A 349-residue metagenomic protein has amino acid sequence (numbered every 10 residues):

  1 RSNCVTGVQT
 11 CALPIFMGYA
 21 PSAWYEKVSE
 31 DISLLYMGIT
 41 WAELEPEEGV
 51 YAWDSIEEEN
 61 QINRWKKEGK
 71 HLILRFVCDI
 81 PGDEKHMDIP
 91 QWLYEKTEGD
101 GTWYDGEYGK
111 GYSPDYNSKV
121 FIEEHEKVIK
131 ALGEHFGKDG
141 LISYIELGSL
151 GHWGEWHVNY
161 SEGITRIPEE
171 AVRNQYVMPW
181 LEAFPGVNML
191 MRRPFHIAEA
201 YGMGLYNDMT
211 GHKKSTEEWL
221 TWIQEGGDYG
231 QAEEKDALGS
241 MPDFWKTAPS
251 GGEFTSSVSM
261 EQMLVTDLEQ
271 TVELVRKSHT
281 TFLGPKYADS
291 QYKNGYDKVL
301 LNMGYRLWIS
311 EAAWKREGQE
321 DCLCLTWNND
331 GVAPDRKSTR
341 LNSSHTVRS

Functional and structural regions predicted by a protein language model:
R1-C11, L341-R348: Single conserved hydrophobic/aromatic residue that forms the stacking wall/gate of nucleotide- or nucleobase-binding
C4, S278-S310: A recurrent domain-boundary module in secreted/ectodomain proteins
A12-V120, G239-Y292: N-terminal substrate-binding region of glycoside hydrolase catalytic domains
A12-W24, S33-Y36, K66, Y144-G154 (+1 more regions): Catalytic-core regions of glycoside hydrolase
E43-E45, I80-I89, G151-H157, I197-Y201 (+1 more regions): Short catalytic/ligand-binding loop motif for oxyanion handling, primarily in non-cytosolic enzymes, centered on
Q61, E124-V128, L132, Y176: Alpha-helical packing segments of well-folded alpha/beta enzyme cores
G101-F121, V128-I164: Active-site groove signature of glycoside hydrolases
K298-R340: Surface beta-strand/loop "capping" patches
